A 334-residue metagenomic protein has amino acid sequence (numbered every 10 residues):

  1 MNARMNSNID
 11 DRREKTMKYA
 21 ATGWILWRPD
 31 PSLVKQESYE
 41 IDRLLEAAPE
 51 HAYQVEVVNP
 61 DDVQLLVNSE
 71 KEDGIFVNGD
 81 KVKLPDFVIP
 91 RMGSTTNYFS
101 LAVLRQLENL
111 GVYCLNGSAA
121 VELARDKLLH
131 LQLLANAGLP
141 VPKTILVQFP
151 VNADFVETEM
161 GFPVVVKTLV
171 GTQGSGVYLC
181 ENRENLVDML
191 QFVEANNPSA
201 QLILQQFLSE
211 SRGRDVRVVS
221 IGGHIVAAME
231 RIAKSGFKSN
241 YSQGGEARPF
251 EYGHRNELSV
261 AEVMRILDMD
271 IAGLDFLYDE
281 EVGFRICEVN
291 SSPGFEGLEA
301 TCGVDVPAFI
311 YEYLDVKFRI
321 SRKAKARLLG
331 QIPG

Functional and structural regions predicted by a protein language model:
M1-L115: ATP-binding N-terminal substructure of ATP-dependent carboxylate-amine bond-forming enzymes
T16-L45, V82-K83, R105-G111, L115 (+2 more regions): Active-site nucleotide/adenylate-binding loops and adjacent lid/helix of ATP-dependent enzymes
E70-K71, R212-G213, E280-R285: A short, glycine/Asx- and small/polar-enriched loop/turn that sits immediately N-terminal to a beta-strand
S94, N290-C302: Glycine-rich phosphate/pyrophosphate-binding beta-alpha loops
V164, V226-A227, A272, R285-C287: Protein kinase-like catalytic core scaffold
G171, G223, D279-V282: Short strand-connecting beta-turns/loops that link adjacent beta-strands
Y178-L267: Phosphate-binding site of ATP-dependent enzymes
F192, F237-I286, A308-G334: A long amphipathic alpha-helix within ATP-dependent nucleotide-binding catalytic cores
